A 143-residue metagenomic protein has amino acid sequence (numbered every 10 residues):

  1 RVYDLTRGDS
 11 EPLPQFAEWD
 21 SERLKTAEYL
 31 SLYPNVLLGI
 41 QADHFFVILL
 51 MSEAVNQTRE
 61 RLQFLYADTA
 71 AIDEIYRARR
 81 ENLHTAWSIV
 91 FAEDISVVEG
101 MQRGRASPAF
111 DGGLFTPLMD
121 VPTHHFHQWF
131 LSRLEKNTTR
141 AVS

Functional and structural regions predicted by a protein language model:
R1-S143: C-terminal catalytic domain of Rieske-type non-heme iron oxygenases
